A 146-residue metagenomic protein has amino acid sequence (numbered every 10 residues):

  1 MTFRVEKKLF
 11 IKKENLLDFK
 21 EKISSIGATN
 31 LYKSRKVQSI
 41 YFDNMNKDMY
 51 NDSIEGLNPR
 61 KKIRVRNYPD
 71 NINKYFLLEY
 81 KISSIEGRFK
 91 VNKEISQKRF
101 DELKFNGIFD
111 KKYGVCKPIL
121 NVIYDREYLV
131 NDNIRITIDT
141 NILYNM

Functional and structural regions predicted by a protein language model:
M1-M146: Phosphate-end processing signature that detects enzymes handling 5′-triphosphorylated RNA and polyphosphate
